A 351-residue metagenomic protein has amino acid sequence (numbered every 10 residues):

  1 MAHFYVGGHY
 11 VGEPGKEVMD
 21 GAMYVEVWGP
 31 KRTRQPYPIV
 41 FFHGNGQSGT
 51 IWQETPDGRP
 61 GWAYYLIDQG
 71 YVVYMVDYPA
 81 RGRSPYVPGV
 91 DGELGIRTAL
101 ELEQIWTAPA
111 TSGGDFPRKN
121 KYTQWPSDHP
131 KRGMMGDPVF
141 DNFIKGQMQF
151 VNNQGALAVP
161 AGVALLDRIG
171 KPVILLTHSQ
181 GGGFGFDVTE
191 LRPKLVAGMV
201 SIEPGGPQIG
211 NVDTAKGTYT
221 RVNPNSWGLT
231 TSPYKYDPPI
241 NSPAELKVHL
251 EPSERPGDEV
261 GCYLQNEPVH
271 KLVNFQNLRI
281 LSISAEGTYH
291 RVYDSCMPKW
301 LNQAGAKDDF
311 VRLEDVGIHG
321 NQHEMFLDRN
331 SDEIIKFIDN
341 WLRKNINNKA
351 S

Functional and structural regions predicted by a protein language model:
M1-R34: N-terminal cap/lid segment of alpha/beta-hydrolase-fold proteins
Q35-G44: Short beta-strand element of the alpha/beta-hydrolase
G58-Y86, G92: Conserved alpha/beta-hydrolase
Q104-P117, Q124-K145, Q149-I174: Conserved acidic catalytic loop of the alpha/beta-hydrolase fold
L175-G185: Gly/Ala-rich beta-loop-alpha elbow adjacent to hydrolase catalytic centers
F184, T288-C296: Conserved alpha/beta-hydrolase "acid-adjacent" motif
Q276, L281-S284: Short beta-strand/loop motif that positions the catalytic acidic residue of the alpha/beta-hydrolase fold
V316-S351: Catalytic active-site module of serine/aspartate enzymes centered on a nucleophile-bearing elbow/loop
